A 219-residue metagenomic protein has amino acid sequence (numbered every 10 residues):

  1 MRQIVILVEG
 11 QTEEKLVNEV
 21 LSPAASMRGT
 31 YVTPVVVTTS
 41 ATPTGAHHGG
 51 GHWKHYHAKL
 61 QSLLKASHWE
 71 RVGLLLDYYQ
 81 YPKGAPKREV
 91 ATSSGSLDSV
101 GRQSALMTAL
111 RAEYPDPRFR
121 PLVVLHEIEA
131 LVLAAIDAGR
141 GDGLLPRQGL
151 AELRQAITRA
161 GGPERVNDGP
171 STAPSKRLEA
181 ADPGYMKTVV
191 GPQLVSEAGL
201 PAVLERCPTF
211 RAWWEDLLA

Functional and structural regions predicted by a protein language model:
M1, E14-P43, Y56-A219: C-terminal accessory helical subdomains adjacent to catalytic cores in phosphodiester- and nucleotide-handling enzymes
V5-K15: Catalytic nucleophile-elbow at a beta strand-turn-alpha helix junction centered on a G-D-S/GDSL motif, marking
A46-G49, W53: Non-catalytic terminal and connector segments of soluble metabolic enzymes
